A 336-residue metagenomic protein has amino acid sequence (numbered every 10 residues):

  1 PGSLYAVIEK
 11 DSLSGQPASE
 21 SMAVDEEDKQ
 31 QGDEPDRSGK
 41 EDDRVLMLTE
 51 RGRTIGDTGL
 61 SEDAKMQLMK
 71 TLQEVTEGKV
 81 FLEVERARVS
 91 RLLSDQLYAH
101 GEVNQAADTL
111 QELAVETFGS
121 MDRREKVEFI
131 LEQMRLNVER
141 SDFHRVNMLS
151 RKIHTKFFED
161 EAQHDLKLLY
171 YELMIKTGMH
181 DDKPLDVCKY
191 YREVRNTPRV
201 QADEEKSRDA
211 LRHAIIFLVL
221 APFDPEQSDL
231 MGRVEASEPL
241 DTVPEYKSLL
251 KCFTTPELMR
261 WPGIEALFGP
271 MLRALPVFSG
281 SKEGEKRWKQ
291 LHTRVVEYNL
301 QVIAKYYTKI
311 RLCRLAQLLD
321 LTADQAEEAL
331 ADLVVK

Functional and structural regions predicted by a protein language model:
P1-K336: Extended alpha-helical scaffold regions
